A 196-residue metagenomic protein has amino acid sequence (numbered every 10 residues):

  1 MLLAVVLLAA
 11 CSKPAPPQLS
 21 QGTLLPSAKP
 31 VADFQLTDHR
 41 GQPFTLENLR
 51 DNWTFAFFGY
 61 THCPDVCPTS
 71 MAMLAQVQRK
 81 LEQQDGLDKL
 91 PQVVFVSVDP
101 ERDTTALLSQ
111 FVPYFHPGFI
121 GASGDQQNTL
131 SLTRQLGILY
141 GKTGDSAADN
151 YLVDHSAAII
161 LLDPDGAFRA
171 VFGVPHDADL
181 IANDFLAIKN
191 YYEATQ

Functional and structural regions predicted by a protein language model:
V6-A10: C-terminal motif of bacterial Sec signal peptides marking the signal peptidase cleavage site
A15-E47, A72: N-terminal "domain-start" segment that seeds a small globular fold
V31-A32, W53-T54, S156-A158: Short loop/turn microsegments at loop-to-beta-strand junctions
L46-S70, L74: Short active-site neighborhood of thiol/selenol oxidoreductases, capturing the structured segment around
N52-W53, M71-F95, P113: Conserved helix-turn-beta segment immediately C-terminal to the redox Cys motif in thioredoxin-like folds
L87-R102, G118-Q127: Thiol-based oxidoreductase modules, predominantly thioredoxin-like and allied folds used for disulfide exchange
S109-S156: Short, internal strand/loop/helix patches that form the active-site neighborhood or redox-interaction surface
D145-Q196: Thiol-/selenol-based redox modules, centered on thioredoxin-like and closely related oxidoreductase domains
